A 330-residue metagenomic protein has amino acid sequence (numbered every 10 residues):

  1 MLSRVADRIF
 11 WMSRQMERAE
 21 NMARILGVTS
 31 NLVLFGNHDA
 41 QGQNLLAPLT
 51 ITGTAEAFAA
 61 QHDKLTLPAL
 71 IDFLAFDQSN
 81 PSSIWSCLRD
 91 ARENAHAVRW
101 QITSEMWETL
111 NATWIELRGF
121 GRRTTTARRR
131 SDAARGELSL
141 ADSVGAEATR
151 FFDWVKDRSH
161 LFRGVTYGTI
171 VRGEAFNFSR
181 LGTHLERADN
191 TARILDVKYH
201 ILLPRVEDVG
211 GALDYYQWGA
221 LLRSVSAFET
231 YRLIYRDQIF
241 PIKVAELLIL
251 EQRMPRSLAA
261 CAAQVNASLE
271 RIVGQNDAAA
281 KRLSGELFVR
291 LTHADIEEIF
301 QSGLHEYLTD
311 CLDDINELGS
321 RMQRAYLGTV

Functional and structural regions predicted by a protein language model:
M1-V330: Alpha-helical transmembrane segments and their helix-helix packing motifs
